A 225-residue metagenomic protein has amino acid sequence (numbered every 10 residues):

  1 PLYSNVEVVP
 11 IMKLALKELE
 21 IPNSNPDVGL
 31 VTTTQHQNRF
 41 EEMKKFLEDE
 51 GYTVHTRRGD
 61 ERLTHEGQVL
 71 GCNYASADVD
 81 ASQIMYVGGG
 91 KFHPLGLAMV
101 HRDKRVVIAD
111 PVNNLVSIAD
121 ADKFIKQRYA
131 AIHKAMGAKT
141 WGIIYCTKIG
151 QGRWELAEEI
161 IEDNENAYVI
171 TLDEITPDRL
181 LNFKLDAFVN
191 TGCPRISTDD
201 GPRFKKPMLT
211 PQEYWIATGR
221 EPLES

Functional and structural regions predicted by a protein language model:
P1-D120: Conserved, well-structured core segments that form the ligand-binding/active-site neighborhood of functional domains
P1-Y3, M99-V100, V112-V116, P194-S225: Peripheral docking tails and interdomain loops at the edges of cofactor- or intermediate-handling domains
D27-T34, T140-K148, G152, T191-G192: Short glycine-rich or small-residue beta-strand-to-loop segments that form or flank ligand, phosphate, metal/Fe-S
R39, F92-N166, P177-L181: Redox- and metal-dependent alpha/beta enzyme cores, enriched for Fe-S-associated oxidoreductases and cofactor-handling
E61-H65, T171-D178: Short acidic loop-to-helix transition motifs that present clustered carboxylates
V79-G90, L180-P194: Short, well-ordered secondary-structure micro-motifs within conserved domains or adaptor modules
G88-F92, P111, E174-I175, G192-S197 (+1 more regions): Short, polar loop motifs at secondary-structure junctions
E174-F183, K205: Asparagine-biased alpha-helical interface segments
